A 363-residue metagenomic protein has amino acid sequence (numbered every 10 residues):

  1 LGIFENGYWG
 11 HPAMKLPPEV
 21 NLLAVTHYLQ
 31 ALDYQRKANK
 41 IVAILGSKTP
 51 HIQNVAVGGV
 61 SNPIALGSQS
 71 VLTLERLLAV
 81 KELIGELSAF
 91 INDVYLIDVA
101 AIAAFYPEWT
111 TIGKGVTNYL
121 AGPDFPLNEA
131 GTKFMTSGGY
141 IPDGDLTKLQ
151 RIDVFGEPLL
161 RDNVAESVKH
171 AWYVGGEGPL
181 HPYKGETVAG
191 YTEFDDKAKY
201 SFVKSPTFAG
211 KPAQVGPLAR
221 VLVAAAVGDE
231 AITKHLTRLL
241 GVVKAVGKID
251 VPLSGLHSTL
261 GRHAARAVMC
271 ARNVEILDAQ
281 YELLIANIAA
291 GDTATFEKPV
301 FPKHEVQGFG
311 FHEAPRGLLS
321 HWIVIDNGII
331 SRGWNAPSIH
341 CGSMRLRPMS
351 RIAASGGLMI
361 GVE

Functional and structural regions predicted by a protein language model:
L1-R316, D326-N327, R332, P337-E363: Active-site bordering "gate/hinge" segments that shape substrate access to catalytic or cofactor-binding pockets
H321-I323: Hydrophobic/aromatic beta-strand elements that line small-molecule binding cavities or substrate pockets in beta-rich
